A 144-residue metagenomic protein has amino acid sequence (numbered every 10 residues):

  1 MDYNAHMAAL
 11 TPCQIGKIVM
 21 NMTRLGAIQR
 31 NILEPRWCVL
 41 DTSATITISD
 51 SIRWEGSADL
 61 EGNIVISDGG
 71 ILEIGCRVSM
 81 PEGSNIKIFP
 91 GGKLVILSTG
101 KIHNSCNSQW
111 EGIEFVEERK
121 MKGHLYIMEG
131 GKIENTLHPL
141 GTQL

Functional and structural regions predicted by a protein language model:
M1-D41: Extracellular (secreted or membrane-anchored) zinc-dependent metallopeptidases, primarily metzincins but also closely
R30-D50, L137-G141: N-terminal targeting or signal-anchor segments and their processing/structural boundaries
S49-L144: Extracellular beta-helix/beta-solenoid repeat scaffolds
